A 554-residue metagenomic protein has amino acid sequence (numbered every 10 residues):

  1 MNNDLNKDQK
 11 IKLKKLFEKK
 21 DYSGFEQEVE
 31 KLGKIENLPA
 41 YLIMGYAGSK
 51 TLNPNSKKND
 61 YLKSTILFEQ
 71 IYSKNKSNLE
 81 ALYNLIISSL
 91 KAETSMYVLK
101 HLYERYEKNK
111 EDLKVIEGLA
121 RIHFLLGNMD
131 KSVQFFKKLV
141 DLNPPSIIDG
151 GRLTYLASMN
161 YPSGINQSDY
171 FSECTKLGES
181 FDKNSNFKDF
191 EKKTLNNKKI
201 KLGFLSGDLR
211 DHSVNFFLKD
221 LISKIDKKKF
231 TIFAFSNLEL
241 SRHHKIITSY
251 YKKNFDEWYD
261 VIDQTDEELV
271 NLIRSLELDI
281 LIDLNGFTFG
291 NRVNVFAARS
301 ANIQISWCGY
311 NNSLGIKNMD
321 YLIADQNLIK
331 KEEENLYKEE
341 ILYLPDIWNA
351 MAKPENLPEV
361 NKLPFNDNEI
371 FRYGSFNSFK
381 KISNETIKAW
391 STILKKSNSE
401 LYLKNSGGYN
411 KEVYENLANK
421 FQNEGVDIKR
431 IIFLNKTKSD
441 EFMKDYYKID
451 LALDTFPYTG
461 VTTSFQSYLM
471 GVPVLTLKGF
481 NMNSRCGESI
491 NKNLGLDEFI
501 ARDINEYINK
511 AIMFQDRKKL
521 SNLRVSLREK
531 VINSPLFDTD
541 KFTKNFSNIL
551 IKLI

Functional and structural regions predicted by a protein language model:
M1-I370, K388, E424-V426, K438-I449 (+3 more regions): Alpha-helical solenoid repeat scaffolds of the TPR/TPR-like class and their adjacent stem/linker regions that mediate
K229-T231, S391-N423, I428-K429: A conserved nucleotide-sugar
D260-I262, V413, I428-K438, T455-P457: Active-site donor-binding acidic/aromatic loop of nucleotide-activated sugar and phosphosugar transferases involved
N285, D454-G460, K478: Short Ser/Thr-rich beta->loop micro-motif in glycosyltransferases that lines and helps position the nucleotide-sugar
L453, S467: Donor-sugar nucleotide-binding helix/loop cap in glycosyltransferases
Y468-L469, K492: Short alpha-helix at the nucleotide-sugar/activated-sugar donor binding site of glycosyltransferases and closely
P473-M482: Short hydrophobic beta-strand element within catalytic cores of glycosyltransferases and related nucleotide-activated
S484-G495: Short acidic/histidine- and often glycine-rich active-site loop of Leloir-type glycosyltransferases that engages
